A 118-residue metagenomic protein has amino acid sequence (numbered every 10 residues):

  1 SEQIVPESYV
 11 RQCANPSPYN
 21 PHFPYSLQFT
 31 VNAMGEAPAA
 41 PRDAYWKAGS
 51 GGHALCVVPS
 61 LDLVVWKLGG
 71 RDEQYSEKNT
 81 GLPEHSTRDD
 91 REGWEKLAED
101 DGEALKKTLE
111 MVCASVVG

Functional and structural regions predicted by a protein language model:
S1-V5: Bacterial peptidoglycan biogenesis and beta-lactam-recognition machinery
P6, H22, G102-L105: A structural signal for well-ordered alpha-helical scaffolds and beta->alpha junctions
A14-V64: Active-site Gly/Thr loop motif
A48-G118: Structured C-terminal helix/loop/strand segments within mature extracytoplasmic catalytic/sensor domains
